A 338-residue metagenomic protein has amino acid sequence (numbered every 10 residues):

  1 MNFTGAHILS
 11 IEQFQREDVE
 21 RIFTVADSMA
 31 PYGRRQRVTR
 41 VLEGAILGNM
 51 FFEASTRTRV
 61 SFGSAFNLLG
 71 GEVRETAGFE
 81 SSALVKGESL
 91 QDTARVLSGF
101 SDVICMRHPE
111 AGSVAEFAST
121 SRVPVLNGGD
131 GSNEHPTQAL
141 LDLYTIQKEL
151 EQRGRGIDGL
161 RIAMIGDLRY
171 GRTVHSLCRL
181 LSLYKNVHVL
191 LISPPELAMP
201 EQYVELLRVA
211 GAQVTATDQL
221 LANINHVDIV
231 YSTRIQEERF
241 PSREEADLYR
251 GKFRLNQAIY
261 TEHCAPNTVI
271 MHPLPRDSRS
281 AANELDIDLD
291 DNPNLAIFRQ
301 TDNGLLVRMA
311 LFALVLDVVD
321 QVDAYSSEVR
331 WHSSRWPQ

Functional and structural regions predicted by a protein language model:
M1-V60: Positively charged, low-complexity intrinsically disordered leader regions
R34, R40-Q147, D277-S278: Phosphate/diphosphate ligand-binding glycine-rich loop within oxidoreductases
F52-S64, K148-T233: Glycine-rich phosphate/diphosphate-binding loop of Rossmann-like nucleotide-binding domains
S113-G131, S242-H263, D291-N294: A short, gly/pro- and small-residue-rich
G156-I157, L183-K185, Q257-N267, D290-N292: Short, conserved loop/helix-junction motifs that constitute active-site signature segments in enzyme catalytic cores
L207-I287: Rossmann-like adenosine-cofactor binding region
N267-Q338: Adenosine-phosphate binding glycine-rich loop
